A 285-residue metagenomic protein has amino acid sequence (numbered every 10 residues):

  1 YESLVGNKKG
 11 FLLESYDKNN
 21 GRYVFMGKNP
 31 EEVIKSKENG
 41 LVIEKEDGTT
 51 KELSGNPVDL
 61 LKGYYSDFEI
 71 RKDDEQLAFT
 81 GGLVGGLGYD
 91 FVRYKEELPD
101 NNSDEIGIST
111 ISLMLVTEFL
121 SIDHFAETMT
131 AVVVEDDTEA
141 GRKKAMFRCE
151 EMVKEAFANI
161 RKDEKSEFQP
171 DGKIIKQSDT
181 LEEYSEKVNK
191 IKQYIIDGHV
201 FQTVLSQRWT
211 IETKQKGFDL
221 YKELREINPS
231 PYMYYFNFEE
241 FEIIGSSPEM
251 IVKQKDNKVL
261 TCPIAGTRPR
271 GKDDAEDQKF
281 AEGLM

Functional and structural regions predicted by a protein language model:
Y1-M285: Extended alpha-helical targeting/anchoring segments, especially N-terminal organellar/secretory targeting helices
